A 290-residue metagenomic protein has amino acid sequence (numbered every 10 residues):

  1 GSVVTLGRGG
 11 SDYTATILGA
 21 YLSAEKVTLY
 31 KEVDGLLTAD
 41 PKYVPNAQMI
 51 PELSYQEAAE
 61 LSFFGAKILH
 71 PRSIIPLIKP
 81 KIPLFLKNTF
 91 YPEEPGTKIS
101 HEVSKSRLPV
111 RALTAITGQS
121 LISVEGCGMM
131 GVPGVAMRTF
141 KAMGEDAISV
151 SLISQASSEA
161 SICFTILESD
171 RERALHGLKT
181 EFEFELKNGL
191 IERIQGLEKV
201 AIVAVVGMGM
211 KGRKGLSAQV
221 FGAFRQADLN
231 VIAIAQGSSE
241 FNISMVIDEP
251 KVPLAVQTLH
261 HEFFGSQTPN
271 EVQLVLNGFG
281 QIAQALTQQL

Functional and structural regions predicted by a protein language model:
G1-N270: C-terminal catalytic "cap/lid" subdomain
V272-L290: Glycine-rich adenosine-cofactor-binding loop
